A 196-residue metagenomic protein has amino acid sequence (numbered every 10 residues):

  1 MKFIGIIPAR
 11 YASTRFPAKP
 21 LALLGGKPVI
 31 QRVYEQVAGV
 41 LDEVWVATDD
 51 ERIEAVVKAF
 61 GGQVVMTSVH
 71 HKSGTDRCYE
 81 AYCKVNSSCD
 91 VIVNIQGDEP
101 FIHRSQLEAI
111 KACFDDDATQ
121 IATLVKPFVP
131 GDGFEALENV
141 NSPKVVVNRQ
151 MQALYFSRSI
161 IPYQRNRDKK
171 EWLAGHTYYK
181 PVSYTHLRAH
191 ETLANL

Functional and structural regions predicted by a protein language model:
K2-T48: N-terminal glycine-rich phosphate-binding loop and ensuing alpha1 helix
P8, A122-L124, F156: Short glycine/serine/threonine-enriched helix-capping/active-site loop that flanks the nucleotide-sugar donor pocket
L41, S87-C89, D117-T119: Short, high-confidence coil segments that cap the C-terminus of an alpha-helix and link into the following beta-strand
W45, E51-A109: Short phosphate-binding loop-to-helix
S105-P130: Conserved donor-nucleotide/metal-binding helix-loop-beta segment in metal-dependent transferases, i.e., the alpha-helix
G131-Y179: Anionic-ligand binding region
T185-A194: Conserved small/polar residues in nucleotide/adenosyl-binding loops
